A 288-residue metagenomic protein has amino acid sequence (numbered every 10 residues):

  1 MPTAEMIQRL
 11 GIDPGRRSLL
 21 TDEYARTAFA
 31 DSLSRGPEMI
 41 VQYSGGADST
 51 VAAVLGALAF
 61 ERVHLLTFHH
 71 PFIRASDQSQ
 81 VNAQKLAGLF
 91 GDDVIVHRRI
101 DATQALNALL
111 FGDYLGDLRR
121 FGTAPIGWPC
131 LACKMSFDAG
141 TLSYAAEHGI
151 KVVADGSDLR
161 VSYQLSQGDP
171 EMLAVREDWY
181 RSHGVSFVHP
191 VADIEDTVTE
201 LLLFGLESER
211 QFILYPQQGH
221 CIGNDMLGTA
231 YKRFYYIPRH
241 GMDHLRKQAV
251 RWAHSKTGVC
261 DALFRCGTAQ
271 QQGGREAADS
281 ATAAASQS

Functional and structural regions predicted by a protein language model:
M1-S288: Nucleotide-activated chemistry modules centered on ATP-dependent adenylation/adenylyltransferase
